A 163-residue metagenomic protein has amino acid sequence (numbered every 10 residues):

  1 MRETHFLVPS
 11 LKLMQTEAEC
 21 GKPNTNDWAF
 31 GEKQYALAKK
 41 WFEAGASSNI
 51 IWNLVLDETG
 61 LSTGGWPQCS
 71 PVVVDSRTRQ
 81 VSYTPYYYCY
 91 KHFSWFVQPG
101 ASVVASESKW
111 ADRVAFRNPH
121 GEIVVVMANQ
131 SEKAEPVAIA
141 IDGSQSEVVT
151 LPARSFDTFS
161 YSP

Functional and structural regions predicted by a protein language model:
M1-P163: Substrate-binding and catalytic surfaces of secreted/luminal carbohydrate-active proteins
